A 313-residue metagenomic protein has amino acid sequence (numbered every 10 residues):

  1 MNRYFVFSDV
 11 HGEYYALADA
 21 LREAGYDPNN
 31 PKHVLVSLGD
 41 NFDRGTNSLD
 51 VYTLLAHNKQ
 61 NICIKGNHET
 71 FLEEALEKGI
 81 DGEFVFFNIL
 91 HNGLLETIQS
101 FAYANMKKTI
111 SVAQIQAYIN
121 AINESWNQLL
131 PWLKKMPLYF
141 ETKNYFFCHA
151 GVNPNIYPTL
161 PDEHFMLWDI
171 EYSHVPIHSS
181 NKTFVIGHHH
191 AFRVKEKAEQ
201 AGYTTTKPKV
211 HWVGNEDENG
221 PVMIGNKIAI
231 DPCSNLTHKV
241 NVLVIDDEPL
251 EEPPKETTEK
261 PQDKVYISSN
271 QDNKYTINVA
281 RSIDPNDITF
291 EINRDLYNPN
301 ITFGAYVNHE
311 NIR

Functional and structural regions predicted by a protein language model:
M1-S8, A16, A20, N29 (+8 more regions): Extended recognition/assembly regions associated with phosphoester-bond processing machinery
M1-T53, N58: N-terminal active-site segment of His-dependent metallophosphoesterases
V6, L35-S37, C63-I64, F146 (+2 more regions): Residue-level marker for buried hydrophobic side chains located in beta-strands that build the well-ordered beta-sheet
D9, D40, G66-N67, T97 (+3 more regions): Divalent metal-coordination and catalytic microenvironments
H11-G12, D43, E69-T70, V152 (+2 more regions): Short, glycine/acidic-enriched loop or turn micro-motifs at the edges of active sites
S48-P137: Active-site neighborhood of divalent metal-dependent phosphoester bond hydrolases
K107-A229, C233-H238: Acidic, His/Gly-enriched loop-helix segments that form or flank divalent-metal centers in metallo-dependent hydrolases
D263-N308: Long, low-complexity intrinsically disordered regions enriched in small/polar and proline/glycine residues
